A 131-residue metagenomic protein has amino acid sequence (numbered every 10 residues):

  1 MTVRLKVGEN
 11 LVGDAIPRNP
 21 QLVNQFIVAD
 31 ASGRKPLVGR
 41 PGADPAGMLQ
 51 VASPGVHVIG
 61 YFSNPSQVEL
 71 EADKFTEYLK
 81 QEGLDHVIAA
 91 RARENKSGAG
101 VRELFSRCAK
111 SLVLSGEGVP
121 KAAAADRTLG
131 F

Functional and structural regions predicted by a protein language model:
M1-F131: N-terminal soluble domains immediately following signal/targeting peptides that reside in extracytoplasmic
